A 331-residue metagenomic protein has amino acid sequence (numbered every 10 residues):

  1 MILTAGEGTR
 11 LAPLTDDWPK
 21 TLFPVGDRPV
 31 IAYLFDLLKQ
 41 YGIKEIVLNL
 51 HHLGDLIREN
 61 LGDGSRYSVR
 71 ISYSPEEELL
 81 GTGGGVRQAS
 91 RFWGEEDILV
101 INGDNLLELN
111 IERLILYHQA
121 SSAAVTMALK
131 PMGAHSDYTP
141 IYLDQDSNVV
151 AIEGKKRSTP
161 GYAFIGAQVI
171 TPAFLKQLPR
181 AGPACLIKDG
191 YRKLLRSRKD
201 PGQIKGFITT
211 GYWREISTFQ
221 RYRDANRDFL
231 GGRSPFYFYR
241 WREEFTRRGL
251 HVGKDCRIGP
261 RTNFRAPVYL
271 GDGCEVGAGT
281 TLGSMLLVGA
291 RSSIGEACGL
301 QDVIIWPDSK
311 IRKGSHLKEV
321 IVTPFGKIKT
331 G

Functional and structural regions predicted by a protein language model:
M1-D16, Y41: N-terminal nucleotide-binding beta1-loop-alpha1 segment
I2, P24, R28-N102, E108-R113 (+3 more regions): Conserved N-terminal catalytic core of the sugar/cofactor nucleotidyltransferase
E7, D104-N105, T262: Active-site metal-binding loops of divalent metal-dependent hydrolases
L22, I141-L143, Y191, G206: A structural signal for short hydrophobic beta-strand segments in well-ordered beta-sheet cores
I43, D97-L99, L106, E112-Q119 (+2 more regions): Catalytic-core segments of class I nucleotidyltransferases/pyrophosphorylases that form NMP-activated intermediates
V47-H51, A128-L129, I304, I321: Short internal beta-strands
S121-P131: A short, conserved acidic/glycine-rich loop-to-beta-strand motif that forms the donor nucleotide-sugar/metal
E244-G331: Structural signal for interior beta-strand "rungs" in well-ordered beta-sheet cores of soluble enzyme domains
